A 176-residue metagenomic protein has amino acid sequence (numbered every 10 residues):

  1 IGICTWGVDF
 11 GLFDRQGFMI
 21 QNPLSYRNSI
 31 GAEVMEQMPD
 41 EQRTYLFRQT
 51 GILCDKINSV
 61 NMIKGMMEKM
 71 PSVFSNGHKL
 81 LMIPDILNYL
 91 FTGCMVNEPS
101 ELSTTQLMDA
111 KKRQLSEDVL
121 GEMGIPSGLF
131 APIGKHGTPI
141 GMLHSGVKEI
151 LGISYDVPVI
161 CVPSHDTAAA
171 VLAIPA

Functional and structural regions predicted by a protein language model:
G2-V60: Active-site phosphate-binding/coordination module
D9, T167-V171: Flexible loop/turn segments at secondary-structure boundaries
L46-T167: Gly/Ser/Thr-rich active-site cleft segment
L172-A176: Alpha-helix C-terminal capping segments
